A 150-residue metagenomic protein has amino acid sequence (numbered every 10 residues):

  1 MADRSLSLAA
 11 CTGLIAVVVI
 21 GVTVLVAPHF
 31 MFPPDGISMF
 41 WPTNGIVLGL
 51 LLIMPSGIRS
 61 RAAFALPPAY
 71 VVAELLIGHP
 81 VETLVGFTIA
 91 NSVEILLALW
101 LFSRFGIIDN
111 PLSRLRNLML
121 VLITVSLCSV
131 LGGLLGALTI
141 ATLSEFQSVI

Functional and structural regions predicted by a protein language model:
M1-M39, G45-S148: Short helix-perturbing small/polar motifs within transmembrane alpha-helices
